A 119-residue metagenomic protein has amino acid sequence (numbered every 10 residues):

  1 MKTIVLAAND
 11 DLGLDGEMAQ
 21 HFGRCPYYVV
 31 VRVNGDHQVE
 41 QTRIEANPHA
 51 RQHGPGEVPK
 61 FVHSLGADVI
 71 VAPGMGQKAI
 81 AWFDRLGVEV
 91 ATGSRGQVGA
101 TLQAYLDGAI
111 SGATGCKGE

Functional and structural regions predicted by a protein language model:
M1-H53, E57, L65, R85 (+1 more regions): Non-catalytic interface/targeting segments
P59-A91: Mid-chain, well-packed structural core segment of small domains
